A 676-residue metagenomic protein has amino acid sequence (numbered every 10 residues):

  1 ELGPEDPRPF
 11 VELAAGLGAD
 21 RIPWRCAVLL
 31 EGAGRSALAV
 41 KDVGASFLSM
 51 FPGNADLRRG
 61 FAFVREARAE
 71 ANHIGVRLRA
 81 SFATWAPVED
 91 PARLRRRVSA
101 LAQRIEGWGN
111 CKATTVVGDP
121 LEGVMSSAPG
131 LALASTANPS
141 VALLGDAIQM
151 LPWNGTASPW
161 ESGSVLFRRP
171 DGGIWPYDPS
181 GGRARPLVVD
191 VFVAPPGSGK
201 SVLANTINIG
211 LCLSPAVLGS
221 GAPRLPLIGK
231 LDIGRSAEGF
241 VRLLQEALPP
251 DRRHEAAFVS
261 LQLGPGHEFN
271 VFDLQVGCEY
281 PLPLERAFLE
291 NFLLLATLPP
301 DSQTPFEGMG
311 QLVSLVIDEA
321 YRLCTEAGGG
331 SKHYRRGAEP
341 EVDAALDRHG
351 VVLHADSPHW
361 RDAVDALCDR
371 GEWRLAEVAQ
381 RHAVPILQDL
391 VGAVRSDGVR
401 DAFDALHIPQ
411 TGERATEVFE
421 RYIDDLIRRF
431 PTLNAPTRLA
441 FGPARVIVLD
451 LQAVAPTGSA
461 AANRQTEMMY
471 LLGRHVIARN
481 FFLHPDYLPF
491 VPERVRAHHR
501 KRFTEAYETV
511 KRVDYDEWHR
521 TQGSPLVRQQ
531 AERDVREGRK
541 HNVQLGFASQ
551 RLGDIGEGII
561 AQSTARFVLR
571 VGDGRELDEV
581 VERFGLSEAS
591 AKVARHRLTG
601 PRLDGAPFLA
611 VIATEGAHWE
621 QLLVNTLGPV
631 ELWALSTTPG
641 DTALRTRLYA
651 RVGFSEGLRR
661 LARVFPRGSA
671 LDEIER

Functional and structural regions predicted by a protein language model:
E1-E122, S126-P129: Extended, folded cores of ATP/NTP-driven motor/assembly subunits in large transport and secretion machines
N72-P87, R93, R97, Q303-D347 (+1 more regions): P-loop NTPase catalytic cores that bind/hydrolyze ATP
G109-R185, K200, N208-G210: Phosphate-binding P-loop/Walker A region and its immediate neighborhood
A157-S198, L203, R428-A455: The Walker A/P-loop phosphate-binding site
G173, G181-S198, L203-I209, P215-G219 (+2 more regions): Conserved P-loop NTPase motor cores
A216-G329: Switch/coupling segment of Walker-type NTPase motor domains
G277-G329, I555-I560, T564-R676: P-loop NTPase motor core of the ASCE superfamily
C324-A455, A461-R479, L483, P601-R676: Conserved P-loop NTPase motor module
